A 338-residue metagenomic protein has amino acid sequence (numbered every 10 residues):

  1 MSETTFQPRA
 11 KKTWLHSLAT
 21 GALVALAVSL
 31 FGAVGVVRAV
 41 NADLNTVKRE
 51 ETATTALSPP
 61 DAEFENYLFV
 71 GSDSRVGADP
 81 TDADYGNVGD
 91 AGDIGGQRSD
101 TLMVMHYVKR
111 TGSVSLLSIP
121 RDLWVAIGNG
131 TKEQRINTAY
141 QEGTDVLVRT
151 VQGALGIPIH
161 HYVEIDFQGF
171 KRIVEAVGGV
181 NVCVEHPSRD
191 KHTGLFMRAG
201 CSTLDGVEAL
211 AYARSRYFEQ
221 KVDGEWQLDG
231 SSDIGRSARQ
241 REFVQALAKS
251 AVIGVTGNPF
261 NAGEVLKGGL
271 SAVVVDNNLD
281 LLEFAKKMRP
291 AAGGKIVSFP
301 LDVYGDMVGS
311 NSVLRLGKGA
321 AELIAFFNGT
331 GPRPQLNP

Functional and structural regions predicted by a protein language model:
E3-T111: Entry/capping segment at the start of metal-dependent catalytic domains with acidic active-site entry clusters
A62-E65, Q97-L102, T111-V114, I119 (+8 more regions): Extracytoplasmic
V76-D82, L123, K132, F260 (+1 more regions): C-terminal solvent-exposed extensions
D90-I94, E133-Q141, G156-H161, A199 (+4 more regions): Second-shell loop/turn segments in exported
S99-L102, L116, E133, T144-Q152 (+9 more regions): Extracytoplasmic/secreted envelope proteins and their assembly/folding machinery, especially bacterial periplasmic
H106-K109, W124, G128, Q141 (+8 more regions): Sec-exported extracytoplasmic/periplasmic mature domains
I136-R198, M288: Amphipathic, coiled-coil-like alpha-helical scaffolding segments used for oligomerization/assembly
E175-V255, N337-P338: Flexible, polar/acidic helix-loop-strand segments at domain edges
